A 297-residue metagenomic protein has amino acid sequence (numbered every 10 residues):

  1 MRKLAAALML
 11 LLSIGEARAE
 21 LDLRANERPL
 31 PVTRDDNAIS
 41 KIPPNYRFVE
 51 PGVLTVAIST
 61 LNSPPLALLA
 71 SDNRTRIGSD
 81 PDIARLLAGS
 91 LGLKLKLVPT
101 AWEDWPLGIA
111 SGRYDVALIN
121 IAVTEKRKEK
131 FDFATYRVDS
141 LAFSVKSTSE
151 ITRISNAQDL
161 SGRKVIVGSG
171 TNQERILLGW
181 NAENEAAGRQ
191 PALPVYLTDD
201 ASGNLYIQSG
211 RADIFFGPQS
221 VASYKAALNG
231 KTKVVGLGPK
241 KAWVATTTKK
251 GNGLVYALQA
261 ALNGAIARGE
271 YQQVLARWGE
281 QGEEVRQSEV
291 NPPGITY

Functional and structural regions predicted by a protein language model:
D22-N120, R277: Extracytoplasmic small-molecule ligand-binding "clamshell" domains of the periplasmic binding protein/Venus flytrap
L23-A38, P43, N172-A187, G230 (+2 more regions): Ligand-binding clefts/hinges and TM-proximal coupling segments of bilobed small-molecule sensing domains
N45-R47, S79, R127-D139, K233-G236 (+1 more regions): A structural signal for short loop-to-beta-strand junctions that line the ligand-binding cleft of periplasmic/secreted
L69-S71, A84-L93, Q173-Y196, A226-A227: Ligand-binding cleft/hinge of the Venus flytrap
L86-S90, V98-P99, E103-V116, K130 (+3 more regions): Short helices/loops that flank or line small-molecule/ion binding pockets
E103-L107, I121-K128, I176-E185, L205-K240: A ligand-binding cleft/hinge motif common to bilobed small-molecule-binding domains
V138-V145, S223, A227-N263, E280-Y297: Periplasmic-binding protein-like
S147-V165: Flexible hinge/capping segments at coil-to-helix
